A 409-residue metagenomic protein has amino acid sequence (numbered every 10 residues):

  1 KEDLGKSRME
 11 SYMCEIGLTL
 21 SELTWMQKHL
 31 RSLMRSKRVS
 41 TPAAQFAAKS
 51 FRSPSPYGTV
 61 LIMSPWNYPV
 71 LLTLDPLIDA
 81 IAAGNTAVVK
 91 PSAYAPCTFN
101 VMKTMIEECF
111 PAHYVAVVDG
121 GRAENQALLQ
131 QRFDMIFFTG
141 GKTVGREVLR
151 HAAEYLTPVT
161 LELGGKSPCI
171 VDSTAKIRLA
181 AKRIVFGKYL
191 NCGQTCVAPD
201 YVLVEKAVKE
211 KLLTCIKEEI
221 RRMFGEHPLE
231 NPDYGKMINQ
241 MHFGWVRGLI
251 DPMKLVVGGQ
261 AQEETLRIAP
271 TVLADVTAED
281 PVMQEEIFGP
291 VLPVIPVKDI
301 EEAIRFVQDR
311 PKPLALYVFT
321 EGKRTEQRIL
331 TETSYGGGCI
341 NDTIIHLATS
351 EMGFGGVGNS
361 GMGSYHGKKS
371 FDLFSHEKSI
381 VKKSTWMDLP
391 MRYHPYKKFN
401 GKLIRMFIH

Functional and structural regions predicted by a protein language model:
K1-F51: N-terminal Rossmann-like NAD(P)+-binding subdomain of aldehyde/semialdehyde dehydrogenases
L4, R8, Q27-M34, F110 (+10 more regions): Structural signal for hydrophobic packing residues in well-ordered secondary-structure cores of soluble enzyme domains
S21, K28, N100, T104-E108 (+9 more regions): Replace "anionic and nucleotidyl ligands
L23, G84, V115, I136 (+6 more regions): Residue-level signal for inorganic ion chemistry
M34, D119, V257-G259: Short loop/edge segments at beta-strand edges and connector loops that shape dinucleotide/nucleotide cofactor-binding
A43-L179, R221: Rossmann-like NAD(P) dinucleotide-binding subdomain of oxidoreductase/dehydrogenase enzymes
F110, T143-T277, I340, K402 (+1 more regions): ALDH superfamily catalytic-core signature
I170, R221, R267-H409: Conserved C-terminal structural/oligomerization subdomain of aldehyde/semialdehyde dehydrogenase
